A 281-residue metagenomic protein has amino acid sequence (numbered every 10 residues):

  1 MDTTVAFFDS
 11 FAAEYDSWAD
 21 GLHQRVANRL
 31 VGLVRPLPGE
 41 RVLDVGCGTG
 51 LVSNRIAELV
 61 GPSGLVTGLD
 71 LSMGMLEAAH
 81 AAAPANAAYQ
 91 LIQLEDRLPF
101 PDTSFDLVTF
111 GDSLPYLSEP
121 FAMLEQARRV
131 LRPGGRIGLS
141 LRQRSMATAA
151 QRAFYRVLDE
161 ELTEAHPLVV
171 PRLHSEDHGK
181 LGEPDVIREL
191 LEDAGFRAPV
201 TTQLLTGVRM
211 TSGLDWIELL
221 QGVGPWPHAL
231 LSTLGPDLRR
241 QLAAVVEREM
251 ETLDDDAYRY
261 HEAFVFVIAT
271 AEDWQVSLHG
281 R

Functional and structural regions predicted by a protein language model:
M1-E40, L51-R55, L59, M75-A78 (+1 more regions): Conserved class I S-adenosyl-L-methionine
T4, F11, W18, V200-D254: C-terminal helical/coil "lid" or tail adjacent to the Rossmann-like core of SAM-dependent
L43-V45, T49-R97, A122: Class I SAM-dependent methyltransferase SAM/SAH-binding core
L98-L107: A short acidic, Gly/Pro-enriched loop at the edge of an enzyme's catalytic core that lines a small-molecule cofactor
L107-P120, Q143: A short SAM/SAH-binding and catalytic strip from SAM-dependent methyltransferases
F121-R136: A short glycine-rich, Lys/Arg-flanked "PGG" loop and its adjoining helix->strand segment in the class I
R136-T211: Conserved catalytic/acceptor-binding region of the Class I
F264-R281: Core SAM-dependent methyltransferase catalytic element
